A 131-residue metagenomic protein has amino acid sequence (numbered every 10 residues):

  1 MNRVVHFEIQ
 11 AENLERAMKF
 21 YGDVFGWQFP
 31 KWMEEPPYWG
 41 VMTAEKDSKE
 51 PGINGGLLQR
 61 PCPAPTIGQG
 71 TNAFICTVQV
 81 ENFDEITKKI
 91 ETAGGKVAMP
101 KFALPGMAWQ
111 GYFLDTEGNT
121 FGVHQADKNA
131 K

Functional and structural regions predicted by a protein language model:
M1, E8-G52: Core segments of cupin and vicinal oxygen chelate
M1-K19, A73-V78, Q125-K131: N-terminal beta-strand motif that seeds the catalytic metal site of vicinal oxygen chelate
N2-R3, R16-A17, Y21, E34 (+4 more regions): A general marker of short, structured functional hotspots
H6, N54, T120: Short hydrophobic-acidic sequence motifs that mark active-site Asp/Glu residues
I9, D23, P30-W32, T87-K131: Vicinal oxygen chelate
L14, F25, M42-Q79, D84 (+4 more regions): Conserved, structured core segments of small domains
Y38-G40, T77, Q110-Y112: Conserved hydrophobic/aromatic beta-strand scaffold that supports enzyme active sites
